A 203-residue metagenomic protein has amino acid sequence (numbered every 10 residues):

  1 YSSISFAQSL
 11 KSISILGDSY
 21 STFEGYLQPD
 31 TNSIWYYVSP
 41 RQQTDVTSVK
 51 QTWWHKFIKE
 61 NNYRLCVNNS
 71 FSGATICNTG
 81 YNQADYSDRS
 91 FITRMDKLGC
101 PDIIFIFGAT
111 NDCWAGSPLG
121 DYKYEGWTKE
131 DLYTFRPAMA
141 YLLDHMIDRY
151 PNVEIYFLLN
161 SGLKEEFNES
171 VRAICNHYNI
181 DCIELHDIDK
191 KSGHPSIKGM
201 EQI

Functional and structural regions predicted by a protein language model:
Y1-I4: C-terminal segment of classical bacterial N-terminal signal peptides
L16-G17, L158: Short hydrophobic segments within beta-strands
G17-D18, A109: Active-site glycine-centered loops adjacent to acidic/histidine catalytic or metal-binding residues that shape
Y20-S21, G199: Short active-site segment of divalent metal-dependent hydrolases/proteases that encodes the spacing between
Y26-Y124, T128, H194: Conserved SGNH/GDSL esterase-like catalytic core that processes O-acyl groups on lipids and polysaccharides
D85-Q202: Alpha-helical cap/lid subdomain in secreted, periplasmic, or secretory-pathway luminal O-acyl-processing enzymes
